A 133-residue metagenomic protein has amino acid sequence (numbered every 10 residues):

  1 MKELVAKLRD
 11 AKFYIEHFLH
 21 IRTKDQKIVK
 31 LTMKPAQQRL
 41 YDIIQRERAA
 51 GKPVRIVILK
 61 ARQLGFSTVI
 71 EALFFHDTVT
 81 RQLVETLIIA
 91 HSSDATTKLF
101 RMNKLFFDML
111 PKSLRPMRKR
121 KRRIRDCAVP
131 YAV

Functional and structural regions predicted by a protein language model:
M1-V133: Phosphate/NTP-binding elements of NTP-utilizing enzymes
